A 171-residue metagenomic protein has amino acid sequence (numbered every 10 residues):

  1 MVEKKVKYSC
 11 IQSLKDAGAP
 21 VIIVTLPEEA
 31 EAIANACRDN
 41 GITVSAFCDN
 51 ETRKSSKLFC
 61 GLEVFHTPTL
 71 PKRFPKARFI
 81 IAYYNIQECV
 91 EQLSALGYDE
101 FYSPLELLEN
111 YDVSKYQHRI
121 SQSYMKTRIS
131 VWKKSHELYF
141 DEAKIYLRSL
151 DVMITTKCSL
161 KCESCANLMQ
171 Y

Functional and structural regions predicted by a protein language model:
M1-S135: Hydrophobic, well-ordered beta-alpha structural blocks that scaffold small-molecule cofactor pockets
P20, K76, D141, S149-V152: A general structural-boundary detector
I129-L147: Short, charged low-complexity linear segments at domain edges
K144-Y171: Canonical Radical SAM [4Fe-4S] cluster-binding loop centered on the CxxxCxxC motif and its immediate flanking residues
